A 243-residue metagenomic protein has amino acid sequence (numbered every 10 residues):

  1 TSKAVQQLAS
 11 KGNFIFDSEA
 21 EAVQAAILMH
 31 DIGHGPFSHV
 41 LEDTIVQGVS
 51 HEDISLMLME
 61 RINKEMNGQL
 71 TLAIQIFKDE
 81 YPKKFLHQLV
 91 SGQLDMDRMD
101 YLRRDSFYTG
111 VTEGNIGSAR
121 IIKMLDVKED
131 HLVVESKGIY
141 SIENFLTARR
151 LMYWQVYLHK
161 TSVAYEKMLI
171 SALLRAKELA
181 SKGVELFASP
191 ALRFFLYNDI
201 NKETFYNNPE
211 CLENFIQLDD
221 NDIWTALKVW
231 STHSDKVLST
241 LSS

Functional and structural regions predicted by a protein language model:
T1-Q24, I32-S243: Histidine-centered, transition-metal-coordinating active-site segments
M29: Aromatic-lined, polymer-binding surfaces characteristic of secreted/periplasmic polysaccharide-degrading enzymes
